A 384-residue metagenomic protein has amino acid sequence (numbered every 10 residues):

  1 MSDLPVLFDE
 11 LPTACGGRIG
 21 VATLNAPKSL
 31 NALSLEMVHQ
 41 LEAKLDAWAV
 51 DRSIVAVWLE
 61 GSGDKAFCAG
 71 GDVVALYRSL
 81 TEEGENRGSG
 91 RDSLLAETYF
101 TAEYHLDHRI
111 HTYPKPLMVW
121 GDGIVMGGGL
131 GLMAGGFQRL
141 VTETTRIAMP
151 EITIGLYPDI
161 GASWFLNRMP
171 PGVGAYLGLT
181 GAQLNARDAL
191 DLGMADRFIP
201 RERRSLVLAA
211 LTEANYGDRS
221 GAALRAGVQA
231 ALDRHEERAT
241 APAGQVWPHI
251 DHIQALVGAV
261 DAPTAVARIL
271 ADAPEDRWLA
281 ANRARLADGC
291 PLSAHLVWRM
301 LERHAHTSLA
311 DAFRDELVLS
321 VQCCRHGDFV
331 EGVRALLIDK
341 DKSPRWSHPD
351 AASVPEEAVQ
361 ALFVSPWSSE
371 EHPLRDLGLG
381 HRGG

Functional and structural regions predicted by a protein language model:
M1-E60, G378-G384: Conserved CoA-thioester-binding segment of acyl-CoA-metabolizing enzymes
L59, D72, L132-M133, D188-A189 (+2 more regions): Hydrophobic/aromatic residues within transmembrane alpha-helices of multi-pass small-molecule transporters
G61-A102, G155: Glycine- (often His-adjacent) and acidic-residue-rich active-site loop that binds/positions the CoA thioester
I110-I154, L177, G181-A182, A186: Glycine-rich beta-to-alpha active-site loop
G136-D159, G193-L208: Gly/Pro- and small hydrophobic-enriched strand-loop and loop-to-helix capping segments that sit at the rims
G161-S163, R168-L224: Contiguous mid-protein beta-loop-alpha structural module that forms a pocket-lining wall or clamp of enzyme active
P200-L286: Amphipathic alpha-helical blocks and their helix-capping loop/short-beta junctions
A265-A281, L286-G384: Long, low-complexity C-terminal extensions of enzymes
